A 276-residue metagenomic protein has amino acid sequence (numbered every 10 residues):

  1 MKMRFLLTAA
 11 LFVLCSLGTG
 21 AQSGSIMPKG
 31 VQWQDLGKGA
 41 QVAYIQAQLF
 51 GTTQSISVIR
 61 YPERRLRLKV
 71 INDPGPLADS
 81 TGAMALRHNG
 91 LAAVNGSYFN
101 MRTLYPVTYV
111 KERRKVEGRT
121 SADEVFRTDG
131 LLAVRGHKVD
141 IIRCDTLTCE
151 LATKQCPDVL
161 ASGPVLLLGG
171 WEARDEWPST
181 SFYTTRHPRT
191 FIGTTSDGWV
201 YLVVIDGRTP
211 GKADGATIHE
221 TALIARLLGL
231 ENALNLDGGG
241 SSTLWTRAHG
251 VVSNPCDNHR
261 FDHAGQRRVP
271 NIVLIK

Functional and structural regions predicted by a protein language model:
M1-G24: Bacterial Sec-dependent N-terminal signal peptides
Q22-G130, D140-I141: Zymogen propeptides
Y61-R64, A133-D140, G169-G170, T194-W199 (+1 more regions): Short acidic-glycine loop/turn motifs at beta-strand connectors
N72-A78, T146-E150, I205-P210: Short, solvent-exposed aromatic-acidic interface loops
H88-L91, H137, W171, D197-V200 (+1 more regions): Loop/turn elements at helix/coil->beta-strand transitions in domains of secreted/extracellular proteins
L91-N95, L132-A133, D140, G193 (+2 more regions): Structural recognition of the beta-strand scaffold that forms the well-ordered cores of secreted hydrolase catalytic
F99-Y183: Active-site-adjacent helix-turn-beta-strand microarchitecture at beta-sheet edges that either contains or buttresses
T103-F126, W177-T194, Y201-E231, S241-K276: Conserved, well-ordered active-site substructure
